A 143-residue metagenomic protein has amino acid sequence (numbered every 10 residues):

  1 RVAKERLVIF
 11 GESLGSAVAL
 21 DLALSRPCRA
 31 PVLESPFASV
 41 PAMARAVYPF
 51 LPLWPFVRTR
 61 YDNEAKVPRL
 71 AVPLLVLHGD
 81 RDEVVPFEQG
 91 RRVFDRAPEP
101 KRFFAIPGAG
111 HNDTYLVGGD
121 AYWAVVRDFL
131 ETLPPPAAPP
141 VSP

Functional and structural regions predicted by a protein language model:
R1-F50: Primarily recognizes the serine-hydrolase "nucleophile elbow" in alpha/beta-hydrolase and SGNH/GDSL folds
V32, L75-L77, F104: Conserved hydrophobic packing residues within short motifs/helices of P-loop NTPase cores of ABC-family ATPases
P52-K66, A71-V72: Active-site nucleophile elbow and catalytic-triad environment of alpha/beta-hydrolase enzymes
N63, V72, P86-D95: Short alpha-helix in the alpha/beta-hydrolase fold that links the catalytic acid
R69-A71, L75-H78, D82: Short beta-strand/loop motif that positions the catalytic acidic residue of the alpha/beta-hydrolase fold
D80-V85, N112-D113: Acidic catalytic loop of the alpha/beta-hydrolase fold
R91-P143: C-terminal catalytic histidine-bearing segment of alpha/beta-hydrolase fold enzymes
